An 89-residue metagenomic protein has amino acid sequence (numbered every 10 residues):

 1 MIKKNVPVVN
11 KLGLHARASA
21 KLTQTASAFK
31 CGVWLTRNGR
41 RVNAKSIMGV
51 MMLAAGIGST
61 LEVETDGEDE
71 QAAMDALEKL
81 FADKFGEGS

Functional and structural regions predicted by a protein language model:
M1, M48-M52, M74: Detector for methionine-enriched segments
M1-N5, T60-E62: Intrinsic-disorder/low-complexity, polar/charged segments enriched in Ser/Thr/Lys/Arg/Asp/Glu/Gln
P7-G56, G88: Compact, glycine-rich, soluble single-domain proteins
G56-S89: C-terminal structural segments of small proteins and small subunits
